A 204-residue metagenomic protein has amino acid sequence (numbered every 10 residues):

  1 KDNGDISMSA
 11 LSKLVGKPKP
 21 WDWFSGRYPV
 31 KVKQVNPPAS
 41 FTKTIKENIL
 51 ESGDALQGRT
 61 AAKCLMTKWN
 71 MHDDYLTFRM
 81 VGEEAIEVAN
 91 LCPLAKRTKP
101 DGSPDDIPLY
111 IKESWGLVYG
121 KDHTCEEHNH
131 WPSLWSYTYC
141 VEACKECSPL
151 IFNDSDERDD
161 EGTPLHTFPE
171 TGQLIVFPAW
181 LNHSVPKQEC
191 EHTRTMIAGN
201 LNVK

Functional and structural regions predicted by a protein language model:
G4-D106, T124: Non-heme Fe(II)/2-oxoglutarate
I45-I49, V185, I197: A structural signal for short hydrophobic/aromatic patches embedded in well-ordered alpha helices
L50, E142, N202: Residue-level marker of positions within ordered structural domains that often coincide with functionally constrained
L109-P186, H192-M196: Catalytic core of non-heme Fe(II) oxygenases with the double-stranded beta-helix
R194-K204: Short peripheral tails and domain-boundary helices/loops at the edges of structured domains
